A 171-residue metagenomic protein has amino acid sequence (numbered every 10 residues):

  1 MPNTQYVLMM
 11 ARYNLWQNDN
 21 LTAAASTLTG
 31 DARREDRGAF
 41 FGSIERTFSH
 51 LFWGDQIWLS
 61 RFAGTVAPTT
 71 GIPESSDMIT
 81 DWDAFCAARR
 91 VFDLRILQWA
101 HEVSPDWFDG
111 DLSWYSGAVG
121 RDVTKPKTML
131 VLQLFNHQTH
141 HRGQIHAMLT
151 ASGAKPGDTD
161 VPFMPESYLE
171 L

Functional and structural regions predicted by a protein language model:
L8-A23, T27-S75, G117-L171: Short, contiguous alpha-helical
V66-F108: Helix-adjacent hinge/juxtasegments
P105-G120: Carboxylate-rich helix-loop segments that flank metal/cofactor sites and access channels in metalloenzymes
